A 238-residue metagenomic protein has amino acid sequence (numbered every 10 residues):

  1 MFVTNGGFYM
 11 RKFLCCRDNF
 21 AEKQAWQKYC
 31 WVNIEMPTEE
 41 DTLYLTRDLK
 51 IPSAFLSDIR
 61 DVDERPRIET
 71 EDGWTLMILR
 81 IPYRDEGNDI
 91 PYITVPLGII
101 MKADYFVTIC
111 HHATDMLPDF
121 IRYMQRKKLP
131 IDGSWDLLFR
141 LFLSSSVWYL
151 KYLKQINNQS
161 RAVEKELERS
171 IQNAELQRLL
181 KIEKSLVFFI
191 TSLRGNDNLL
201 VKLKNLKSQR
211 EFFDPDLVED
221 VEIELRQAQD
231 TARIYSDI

Functional and structural regions predicted by a protein language model:
M1-F212, L217-D220, E224-Q229: Peripheral, non-transmembrane regulatory/ligand-interaction domains of membrane transport proteins
D230-I238: Membrane-interface, cytosolic juxtamembrane amphipathic helix immediately N-terminal to a transmembrane helix, enriched
